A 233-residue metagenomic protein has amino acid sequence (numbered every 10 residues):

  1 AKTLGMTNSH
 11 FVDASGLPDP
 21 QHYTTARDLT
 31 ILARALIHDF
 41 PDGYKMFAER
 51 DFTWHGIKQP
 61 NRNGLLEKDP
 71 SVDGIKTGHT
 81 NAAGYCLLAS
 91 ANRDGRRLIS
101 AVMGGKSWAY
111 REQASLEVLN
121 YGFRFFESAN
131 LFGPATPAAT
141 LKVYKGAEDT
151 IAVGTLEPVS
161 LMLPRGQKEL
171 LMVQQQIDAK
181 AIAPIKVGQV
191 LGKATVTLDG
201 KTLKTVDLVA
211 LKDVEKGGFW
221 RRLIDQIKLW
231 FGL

Functional and structural regions predicted by a protein language model:
M6-H10, P18-Y23, R27-L233: Domain-terminus/edge residues, biased toward the C-terminal soluble/receptor-binding domains of extracytoplasmic
